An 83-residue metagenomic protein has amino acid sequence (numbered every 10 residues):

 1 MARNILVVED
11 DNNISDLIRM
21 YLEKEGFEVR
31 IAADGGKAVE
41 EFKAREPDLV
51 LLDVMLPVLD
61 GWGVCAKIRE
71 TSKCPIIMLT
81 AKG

Functional and structural regions predicted by a protein language model:
M1-G83: N-terminal/domain-start alpha-helical segments
